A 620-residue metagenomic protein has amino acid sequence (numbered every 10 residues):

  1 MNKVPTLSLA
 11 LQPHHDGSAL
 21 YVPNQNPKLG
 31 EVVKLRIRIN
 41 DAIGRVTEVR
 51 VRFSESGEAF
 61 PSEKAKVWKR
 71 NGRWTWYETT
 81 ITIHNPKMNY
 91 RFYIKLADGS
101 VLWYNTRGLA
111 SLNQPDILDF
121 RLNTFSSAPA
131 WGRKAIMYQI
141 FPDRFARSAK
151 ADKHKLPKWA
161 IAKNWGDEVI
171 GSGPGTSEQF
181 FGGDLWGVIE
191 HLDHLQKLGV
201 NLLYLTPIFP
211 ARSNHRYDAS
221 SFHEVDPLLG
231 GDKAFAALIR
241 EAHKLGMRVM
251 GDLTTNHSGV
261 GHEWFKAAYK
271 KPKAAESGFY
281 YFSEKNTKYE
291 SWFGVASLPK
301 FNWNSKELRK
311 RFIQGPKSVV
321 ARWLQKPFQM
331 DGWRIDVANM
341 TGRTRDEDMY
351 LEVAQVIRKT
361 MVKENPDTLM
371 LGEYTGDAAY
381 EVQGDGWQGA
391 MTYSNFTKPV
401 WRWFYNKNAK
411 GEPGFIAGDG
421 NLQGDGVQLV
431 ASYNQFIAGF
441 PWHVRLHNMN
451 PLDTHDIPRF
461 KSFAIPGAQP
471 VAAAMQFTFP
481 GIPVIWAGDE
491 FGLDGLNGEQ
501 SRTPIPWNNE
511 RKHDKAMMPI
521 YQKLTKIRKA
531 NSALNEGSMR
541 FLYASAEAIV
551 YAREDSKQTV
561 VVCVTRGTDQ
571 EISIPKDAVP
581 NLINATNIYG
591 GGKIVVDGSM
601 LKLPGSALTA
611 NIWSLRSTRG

Functional and structural regions predicted by a protein language model:
M1-F141, R147, K155, A162 (+6 more regions): Carbohydrate-interacting/catalytic domains
I39-D41, E55, I81-I83, F141-R144 (+9 more regions): Short, flexible loop/turn elements at secondary-structure junctions
I43, K197, K317, Q325-Q329 (+3 more regions): Alpha-helix termination/capping residues and helix-transition junctions
R45, I136, G199, D218 (+2 more regions): Short loop/turn motifs at secondary-structure junctions
V49, I239-G251, N256-G278, N286 (+10 more regions): Active-site-proximal helices and loops of the catalytic beta/alpha 8
F53, I94, A149, T206-P207 (+4 more regions): Glycine-rich, histidine-containing beta strand-loop boundary motifs that form or position
I136-Y138, L203-L205, V249-G251, W333 (+3 more regions): Hydrophobic faces of well-ordered beta-strands that scaffold small-molecule active sites in alpha/beta enzyme cores
F141-L202, I208-F328, V353, I357-K363 (+1 more regions): Substrate-binding/active-site clefts of carbohydrate-active enzymes
